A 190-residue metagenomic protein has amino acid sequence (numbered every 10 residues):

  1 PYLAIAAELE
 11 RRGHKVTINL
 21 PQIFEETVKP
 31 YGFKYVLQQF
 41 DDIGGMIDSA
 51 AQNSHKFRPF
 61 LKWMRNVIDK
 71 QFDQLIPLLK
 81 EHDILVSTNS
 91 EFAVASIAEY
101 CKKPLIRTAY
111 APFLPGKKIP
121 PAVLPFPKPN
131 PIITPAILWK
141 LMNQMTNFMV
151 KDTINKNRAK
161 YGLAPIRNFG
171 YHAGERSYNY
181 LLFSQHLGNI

Functional and structural regions predicted by a protein language model:
P1-L9: Short amphipathic alpha-helix
T17-P59, K128, I133: Conserved nucleotide-sugar phosphate-binding/catalytic loop shared by glycosyltransferases and other
N19-P21, Q38, T88, T108-A111 (+1 more regions): Generic beta-sheet signal
F33, C101-P104, S177: A short helix->loop->beta-strand "cap" motif at the edges of active sites that frequently abuts
F57-K62, K118-K160: Alpha-helical membrane-targeting segments
V67-P135, H186: Conserved nucleotide-sugar donor-interacting segment of glycosyltransferase catalytic cores, predominantly GT-B
M142-I190: A nucleotide-sugar donor-handling region in carbohydrate enzymes
